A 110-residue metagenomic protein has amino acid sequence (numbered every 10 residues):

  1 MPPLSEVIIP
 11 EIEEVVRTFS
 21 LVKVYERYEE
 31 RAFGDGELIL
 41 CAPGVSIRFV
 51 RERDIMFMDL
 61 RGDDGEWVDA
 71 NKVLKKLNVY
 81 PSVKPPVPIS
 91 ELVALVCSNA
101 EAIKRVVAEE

Functional and structural regions predicted by a protein language model:
M1-E14, V24-E37, C41-E110: Intrinsically disordered, low-complexity regulatory regions enriched in serine/threonine/proline and acidic residues
R17-L21: Short aromatic/hydrophobic-glycine micro-motifs
